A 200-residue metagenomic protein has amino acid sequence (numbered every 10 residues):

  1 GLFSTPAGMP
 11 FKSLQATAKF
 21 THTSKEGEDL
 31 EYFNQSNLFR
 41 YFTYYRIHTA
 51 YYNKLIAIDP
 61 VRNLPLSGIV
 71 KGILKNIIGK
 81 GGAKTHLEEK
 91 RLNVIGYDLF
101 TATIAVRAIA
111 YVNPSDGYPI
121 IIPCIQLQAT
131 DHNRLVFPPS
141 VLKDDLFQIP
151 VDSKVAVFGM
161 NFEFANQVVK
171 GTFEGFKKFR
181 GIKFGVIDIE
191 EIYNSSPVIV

Functional and structural regions predicted by a protein language model:
G1-V200: Binding-site signature for planar aromatic cofactors or substrates
